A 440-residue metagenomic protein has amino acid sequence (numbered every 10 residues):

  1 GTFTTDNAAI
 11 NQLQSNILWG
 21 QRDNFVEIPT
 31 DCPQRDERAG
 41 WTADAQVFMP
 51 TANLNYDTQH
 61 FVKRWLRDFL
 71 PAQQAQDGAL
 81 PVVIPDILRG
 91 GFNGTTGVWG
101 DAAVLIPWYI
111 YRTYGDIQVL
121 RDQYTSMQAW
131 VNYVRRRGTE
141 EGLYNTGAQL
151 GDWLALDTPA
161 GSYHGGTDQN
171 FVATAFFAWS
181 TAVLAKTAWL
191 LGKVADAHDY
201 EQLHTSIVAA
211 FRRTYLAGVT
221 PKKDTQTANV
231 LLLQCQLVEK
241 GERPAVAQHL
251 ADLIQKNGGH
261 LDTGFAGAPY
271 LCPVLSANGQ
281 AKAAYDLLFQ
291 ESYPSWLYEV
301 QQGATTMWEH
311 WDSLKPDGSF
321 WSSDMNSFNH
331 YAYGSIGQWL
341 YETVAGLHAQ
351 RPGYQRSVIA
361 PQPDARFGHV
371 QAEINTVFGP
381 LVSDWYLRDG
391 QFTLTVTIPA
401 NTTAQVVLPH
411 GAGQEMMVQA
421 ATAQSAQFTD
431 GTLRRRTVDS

Functional and structural regions predicted by a protein language model:
G1-T146, G267-A268, C272: Substrate-binding groove/exosite segments of carbohydrate-active enzymes
A8-I10, N53-L66, Q73-D77, Y111-V131 (+5 more regions): Structural helix-adjacent loops and short alpha-helical linkers that scaffold large soluble proteins
I10, W41, T58, V62 (+13 more regions): Active-site-proximal structural scaffolding
T30-C32, Q76-A103, R112, R135-P273: The feature captures the catalytic groove of carbohydrate-active enzymes
E37, L150, T225-A228, Q355-P363: A glycine-rich phosphate-binding loop feature that marks nucleotide/adenosyl-phosphate handling sites
Q202, K282-S440: Non-catalytic C-terminal accessory modules of carbohydrate-active enzymes
K256-Q302: Repeat-solenoid scaffold signature
